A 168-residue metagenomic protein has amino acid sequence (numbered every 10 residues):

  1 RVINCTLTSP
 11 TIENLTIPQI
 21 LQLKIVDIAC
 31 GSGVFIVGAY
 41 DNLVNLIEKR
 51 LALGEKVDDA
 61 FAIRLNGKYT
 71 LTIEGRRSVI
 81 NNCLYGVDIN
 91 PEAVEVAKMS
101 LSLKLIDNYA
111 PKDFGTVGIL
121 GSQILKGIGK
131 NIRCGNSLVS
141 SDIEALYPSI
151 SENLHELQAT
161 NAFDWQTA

Functional and structural regions predicted by a protein language model:
R1-A168: SAM-dependent methyltransferase catalytic region
